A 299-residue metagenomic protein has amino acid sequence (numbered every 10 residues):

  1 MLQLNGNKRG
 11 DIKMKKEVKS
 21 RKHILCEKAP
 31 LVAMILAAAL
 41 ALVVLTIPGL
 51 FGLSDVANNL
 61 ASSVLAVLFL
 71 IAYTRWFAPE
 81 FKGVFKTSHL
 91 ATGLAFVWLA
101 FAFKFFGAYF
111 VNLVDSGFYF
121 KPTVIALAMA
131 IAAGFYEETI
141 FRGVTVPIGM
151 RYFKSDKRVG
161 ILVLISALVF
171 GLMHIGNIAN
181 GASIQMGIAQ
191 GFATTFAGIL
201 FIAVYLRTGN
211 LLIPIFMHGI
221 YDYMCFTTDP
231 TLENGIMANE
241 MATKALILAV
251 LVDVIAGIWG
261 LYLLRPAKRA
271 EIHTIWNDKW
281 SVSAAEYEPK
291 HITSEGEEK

Functional and structural regions predicted by a protein language model:
R9-H23: Short, Lys/Arg-rich, polar N-terminal cytosolic tail immediately upstream of the first transmembrane signal-anchor
C26-R75, K86-F105, F120, V124-I125 (+2 more regions): Alpha-helical transmembrane segments in multi-pass membrane proteins
A38-L45, A100-A108, A167-G176, G219-P230: Aromatic-anchored segments of alpha-helical transmembrane domains
A78-P79, F103-D115: Transmembrane alpha-helix boundary signature
V114-T123, K154-D156: Helix-boundary and loop/linker segments of multi-pass membrane transporters
T139-I165, A203-N210: Membrane-interface helix/loop boundary segments of multi-pass membrane proteins
M186-K244: Functionally important transmembrane alpha-helices
G219-K299: C-terminal membrane module of polytopic membrane proteins
